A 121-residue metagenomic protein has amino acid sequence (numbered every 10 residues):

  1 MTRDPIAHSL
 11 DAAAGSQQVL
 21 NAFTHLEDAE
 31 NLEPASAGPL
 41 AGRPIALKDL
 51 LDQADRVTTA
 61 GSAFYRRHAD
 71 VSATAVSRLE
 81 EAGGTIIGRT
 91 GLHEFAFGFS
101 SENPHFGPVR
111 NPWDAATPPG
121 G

Functional and structural regions predicted by a protein language model:
M1-H68, A73, F95-G98: Short, well-ordered alpha-helical
A73-G121: Short glycine/serine-rich loop segments
